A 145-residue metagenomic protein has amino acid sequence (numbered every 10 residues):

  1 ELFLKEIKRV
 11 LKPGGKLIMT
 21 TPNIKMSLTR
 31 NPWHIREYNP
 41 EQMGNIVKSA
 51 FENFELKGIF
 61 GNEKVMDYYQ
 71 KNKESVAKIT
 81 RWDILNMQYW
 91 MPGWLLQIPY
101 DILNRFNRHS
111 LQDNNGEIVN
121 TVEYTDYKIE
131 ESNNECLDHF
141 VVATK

Functional and structural regions predicted by a protein language model:
E1-T29, W33, N39-K48, V141-K145: Conserved SAM-binding loop
I18, V47-N53, L85-W90: Short C-terminal domain-edge/linker segments immediately following a structured domain
N23-M26, F60-K64: Short, solvent-exposed loop/turn segments at secondary-structure junctions
H34, K57-I59, E130: Short N-terminal micro-motifs specific to bacterial/archaeal maturation and metal-cluster initiation sites
H34-I35, E55, Q70-K73: General N-terminal targeting signals
Y38, N45-I46, K71-V76: Short alpha-helix boundary/capping motifs
F51-E63: Conserved S-adenosyl-L-methionine
G61-K145: A C-terminal cap/extension of S-adenosyl-L-methionine-dependent methyltransferases that defines the acceptor-substrate
